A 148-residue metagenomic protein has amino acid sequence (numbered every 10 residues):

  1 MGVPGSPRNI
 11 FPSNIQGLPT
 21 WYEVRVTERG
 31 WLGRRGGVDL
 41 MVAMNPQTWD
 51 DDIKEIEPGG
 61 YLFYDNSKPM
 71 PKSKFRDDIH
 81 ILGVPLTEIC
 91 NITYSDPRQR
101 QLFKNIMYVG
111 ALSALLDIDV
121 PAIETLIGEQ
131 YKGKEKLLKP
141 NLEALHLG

Functional and structural regions predicted by a protein language model:
M1-L147: Active-site cofactor/cluster-binding pocket
